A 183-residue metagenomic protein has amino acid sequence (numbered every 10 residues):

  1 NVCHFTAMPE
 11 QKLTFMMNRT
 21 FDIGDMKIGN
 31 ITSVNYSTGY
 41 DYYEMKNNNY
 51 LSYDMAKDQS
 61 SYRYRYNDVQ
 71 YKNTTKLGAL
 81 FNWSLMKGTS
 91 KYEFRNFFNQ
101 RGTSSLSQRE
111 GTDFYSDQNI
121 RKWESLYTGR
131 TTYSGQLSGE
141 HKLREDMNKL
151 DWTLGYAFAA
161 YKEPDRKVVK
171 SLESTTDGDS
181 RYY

Functional and structural regions predicted by a protein language model:
V2-S107, R130-L137, E145: Transmembrane beta-barrel wall of Gram-negative outer-membrane proteins
Q100, S104-Y183: Replace "related TpsB outer-membrane translocases also match" with "some related outer-membrane beta-barrels such as
